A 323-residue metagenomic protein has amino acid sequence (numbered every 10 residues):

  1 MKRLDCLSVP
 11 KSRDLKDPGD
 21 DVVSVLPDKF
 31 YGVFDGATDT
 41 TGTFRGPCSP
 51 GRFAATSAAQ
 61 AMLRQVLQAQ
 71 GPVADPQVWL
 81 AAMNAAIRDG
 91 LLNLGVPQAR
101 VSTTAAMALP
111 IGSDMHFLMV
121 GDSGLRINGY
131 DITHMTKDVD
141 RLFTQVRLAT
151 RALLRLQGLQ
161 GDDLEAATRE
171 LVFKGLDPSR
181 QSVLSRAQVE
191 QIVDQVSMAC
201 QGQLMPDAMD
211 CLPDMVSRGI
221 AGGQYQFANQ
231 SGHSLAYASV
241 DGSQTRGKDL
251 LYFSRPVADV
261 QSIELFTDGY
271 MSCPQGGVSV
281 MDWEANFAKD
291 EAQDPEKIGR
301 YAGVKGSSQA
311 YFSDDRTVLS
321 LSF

Functional and structural regions predicted by a protein language model:
M1-F323: PP2C/PPM-type serine/threonine phosphatase catalytic domain
